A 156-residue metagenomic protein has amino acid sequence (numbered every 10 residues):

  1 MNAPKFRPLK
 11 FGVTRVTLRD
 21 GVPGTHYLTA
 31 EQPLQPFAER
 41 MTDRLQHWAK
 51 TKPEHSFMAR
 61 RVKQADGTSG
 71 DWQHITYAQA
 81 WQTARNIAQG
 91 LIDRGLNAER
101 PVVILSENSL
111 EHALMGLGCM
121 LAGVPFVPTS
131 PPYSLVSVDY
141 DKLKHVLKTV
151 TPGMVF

Functional and structural regions predicted by a protein language model:
N2-R19, P36-K63, Q82-A84: A short N-terminal helical cap/helix-turn-helix that marks the beginning of AMP-binding/adenylate-forming
D20-E31: Short, contiguous pre-domain boundary segments
P33, E54-M115, Y133-K144: Conserved AMP-binding/adenylate-forming core of the ANL superfamily
K50, I92, M120, K148: Short polybasic/polar patches that bind polyanions
T51, A122, G153: Phosphate/oxyanion-binding loops and surfaces in catalytic or ligand/nucleic-acid-binding neighborhoods
N97-R100, P125, G153: Short acidic/polar active-site loop segments enriched in Thr and Asp
L117-P128, T149: Short hydrophobic alpha-helices that are characteristic scaffold elements of the AMP-binding
P128, P132-F156: Conserved ATP-dependent adenylate/AMP-binding module captured primarily in the ANL superfamily
